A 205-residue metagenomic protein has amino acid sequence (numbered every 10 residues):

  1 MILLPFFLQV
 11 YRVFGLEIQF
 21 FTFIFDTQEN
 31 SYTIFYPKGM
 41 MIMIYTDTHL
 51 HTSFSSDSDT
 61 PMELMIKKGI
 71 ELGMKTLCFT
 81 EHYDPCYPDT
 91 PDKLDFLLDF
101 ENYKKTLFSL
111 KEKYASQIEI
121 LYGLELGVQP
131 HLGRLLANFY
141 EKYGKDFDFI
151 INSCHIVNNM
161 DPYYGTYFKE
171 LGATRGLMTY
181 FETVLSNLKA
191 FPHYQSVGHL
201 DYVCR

Functional and structural regions predicted by a protein language model:
Y11-R12, L16: Cationic, amphipathic, low-complexity segments that mediate targeting or membrane/lipid association
Q19-I42: Short, Lys/Arg-enriched N-terminal segments with co-localized hydrophobic residues within the first ~10-30 amino acids
E29, T33, D57-T60, L177-M178: Short, motif-level signal for alpha-helix interfacial/capping segments enriched in acidic residues and aromatics/proline
F35-P130: An N-terminally biased module of ancient metal coordination in phosphate/nucleic-acid-related enzymes
K93, L97-R205: Extended substrate/RNA-proximal surfaces in nucleic-acid metabolism proteins
